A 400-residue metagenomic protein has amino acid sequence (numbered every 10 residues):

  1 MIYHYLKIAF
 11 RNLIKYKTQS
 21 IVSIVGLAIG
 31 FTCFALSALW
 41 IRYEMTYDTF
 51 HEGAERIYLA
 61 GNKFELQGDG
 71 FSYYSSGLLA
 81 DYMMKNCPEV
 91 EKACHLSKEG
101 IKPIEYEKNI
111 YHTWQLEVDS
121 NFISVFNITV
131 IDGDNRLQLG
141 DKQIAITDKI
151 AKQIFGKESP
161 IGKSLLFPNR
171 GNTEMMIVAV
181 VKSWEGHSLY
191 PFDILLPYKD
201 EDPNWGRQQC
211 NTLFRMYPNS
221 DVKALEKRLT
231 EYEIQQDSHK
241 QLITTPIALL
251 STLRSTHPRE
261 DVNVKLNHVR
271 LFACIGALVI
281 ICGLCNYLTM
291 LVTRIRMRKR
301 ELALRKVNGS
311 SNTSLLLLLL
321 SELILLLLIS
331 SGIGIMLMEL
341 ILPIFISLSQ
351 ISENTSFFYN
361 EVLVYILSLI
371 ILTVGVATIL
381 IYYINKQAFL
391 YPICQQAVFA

Functional and structural regions predicted by a protein language model:
Y3-L6, R11, K15, Q19 (+6 more regions): Membrane-helix entry/capping segments
L6-I14, T18, V22, G26 (+2 more regions): Intracellular coupling helices
L13, S23, E44, A60 (+12 more regions): Generic structural signal for small/hydrophobic residues in well-ordered secondary structure, especially within
K15-E44: Short, strongly hydrophobic transmembrane alpha-helices
T32, L323-F389: Small-residue-rich transmembrane alpha-helices
F34-E158, P168-T173, K227, I234 (+1 more regions): Structured, solvent-exposed hinge/loop segments at the ends of secondary-structure elements
A38, I275-L302, T378-I381: A hydrophobic alpha-helix feature that marks transmembrane segments and, especially, their cytosolic C-terminal ends
D119-D132, I144-V264: Mid-to-C-terminal secondary-structure elements that act as membrane-proximal/extracytoplasmic interface segments
